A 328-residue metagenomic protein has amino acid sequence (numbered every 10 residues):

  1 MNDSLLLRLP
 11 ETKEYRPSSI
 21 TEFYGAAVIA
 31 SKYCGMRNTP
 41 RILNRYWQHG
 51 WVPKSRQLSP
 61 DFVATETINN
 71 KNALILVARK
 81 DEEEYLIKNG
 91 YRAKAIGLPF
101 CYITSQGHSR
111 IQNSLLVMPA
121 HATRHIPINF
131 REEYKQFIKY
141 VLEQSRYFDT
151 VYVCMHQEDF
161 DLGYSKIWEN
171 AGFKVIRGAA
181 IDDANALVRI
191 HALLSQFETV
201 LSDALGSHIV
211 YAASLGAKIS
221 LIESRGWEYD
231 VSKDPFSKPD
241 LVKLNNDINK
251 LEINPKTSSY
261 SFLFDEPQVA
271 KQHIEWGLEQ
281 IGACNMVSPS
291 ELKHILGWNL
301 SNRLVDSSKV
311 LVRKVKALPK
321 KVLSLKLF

Functional and structural regions predicted by a protein language model:
M1-S59: N-terminal pre-catalytic "stem/leader" segment of glycosyltransferase-like enzymes
M36-R41, V52, S145-A184: Catalytic donor nucleotide-activated moiety binding site of glycosyltransferases and closely related
V63-P127: A nucleotide-sugar donor-handling region in carbohydrate enzymes
L76-R79, M118-P119, V153-Q157, G178-A179 (+2 more regions): Short His-Asn-centered micro-motif
E82, H121-R131, E158-F160, D182-D183 (+2 more regions): Short acidic, S/G/P-rich loop/turn micro-motifs used as interaction or catalytic elements
C101-I103, S109-Y164: Conserved catalytic-core segment of nucleotide-activated headgroup transferases in glycan assembly
F160, Y164-S220: Donor nucleotide-activated moiety binding/catalytic core segment of transferases that use nucleotide-activated donors
K233-F328: Leloir-type glycosyltransferase catalytic cores
